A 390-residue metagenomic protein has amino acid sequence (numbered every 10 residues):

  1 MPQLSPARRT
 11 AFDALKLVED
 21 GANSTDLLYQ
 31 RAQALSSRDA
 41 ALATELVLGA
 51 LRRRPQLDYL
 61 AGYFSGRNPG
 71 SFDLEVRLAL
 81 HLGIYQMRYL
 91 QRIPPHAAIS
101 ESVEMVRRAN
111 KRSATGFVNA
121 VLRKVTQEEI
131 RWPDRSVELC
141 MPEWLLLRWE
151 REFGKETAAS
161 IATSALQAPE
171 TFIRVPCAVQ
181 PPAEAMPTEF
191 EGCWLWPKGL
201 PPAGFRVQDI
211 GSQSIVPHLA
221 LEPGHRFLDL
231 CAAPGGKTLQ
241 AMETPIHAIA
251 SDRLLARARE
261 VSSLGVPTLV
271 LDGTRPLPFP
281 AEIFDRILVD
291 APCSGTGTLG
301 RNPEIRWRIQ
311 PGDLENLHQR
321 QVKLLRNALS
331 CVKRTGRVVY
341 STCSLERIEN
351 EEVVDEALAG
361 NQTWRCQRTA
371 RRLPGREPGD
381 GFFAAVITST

Functional and structural regions predicted by a protein language model:
M1-T390: S-adenosylmethionine
